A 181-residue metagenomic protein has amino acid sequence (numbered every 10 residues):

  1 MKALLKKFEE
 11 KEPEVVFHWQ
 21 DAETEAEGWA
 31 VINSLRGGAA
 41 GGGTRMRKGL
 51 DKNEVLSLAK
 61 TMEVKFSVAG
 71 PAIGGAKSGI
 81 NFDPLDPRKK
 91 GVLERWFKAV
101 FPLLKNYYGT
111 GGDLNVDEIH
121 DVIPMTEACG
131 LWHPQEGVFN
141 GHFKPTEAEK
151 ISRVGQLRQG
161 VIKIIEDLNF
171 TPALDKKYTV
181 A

Functional and structural regions predicted by a protein language model:
M1-H18: Short, Gly/Pro- and small/polar-rich lid/capping loops
A3-F8, A39-R45, G70: A broad, low-specificity signal for short, low-complexity segments enriched in glycine/proline and polar/charged
P13-V16, T24-V31, G41-G43: GHKL/Histidine-kinase-like ATPase module
H18-Q20, V31-N33, R47, N81: Residues in well-ordered beta-strands of folded domains
E23, L50, D86: A broadly conserved detector of short glycine/acidic/proline-rich loop/turn motifs that flank catalytic sites and bind
E23-R36, S67-P71: N-terminal glycine-rich anion-binding loops that anchor highly charged ligand groups
I32-V64: N-terminal cap/recognition module
R47, V64-T179: Glycine/serine-rich phosphate-binding loop and adjoining beta1-alpha1 elements at the start of nucleotide-handling
